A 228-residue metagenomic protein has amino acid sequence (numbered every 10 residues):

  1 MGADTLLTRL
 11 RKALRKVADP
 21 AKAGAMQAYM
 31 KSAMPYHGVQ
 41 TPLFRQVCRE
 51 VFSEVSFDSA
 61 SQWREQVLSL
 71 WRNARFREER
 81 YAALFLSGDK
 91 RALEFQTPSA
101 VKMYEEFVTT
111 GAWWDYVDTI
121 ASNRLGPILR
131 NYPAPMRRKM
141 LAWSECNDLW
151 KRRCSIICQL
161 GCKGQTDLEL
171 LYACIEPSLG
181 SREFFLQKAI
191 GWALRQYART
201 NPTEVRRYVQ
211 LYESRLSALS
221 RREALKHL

Functional and structural regions predicted by a protein language model:
M1-L228: Alpha-helical scaffold domains
